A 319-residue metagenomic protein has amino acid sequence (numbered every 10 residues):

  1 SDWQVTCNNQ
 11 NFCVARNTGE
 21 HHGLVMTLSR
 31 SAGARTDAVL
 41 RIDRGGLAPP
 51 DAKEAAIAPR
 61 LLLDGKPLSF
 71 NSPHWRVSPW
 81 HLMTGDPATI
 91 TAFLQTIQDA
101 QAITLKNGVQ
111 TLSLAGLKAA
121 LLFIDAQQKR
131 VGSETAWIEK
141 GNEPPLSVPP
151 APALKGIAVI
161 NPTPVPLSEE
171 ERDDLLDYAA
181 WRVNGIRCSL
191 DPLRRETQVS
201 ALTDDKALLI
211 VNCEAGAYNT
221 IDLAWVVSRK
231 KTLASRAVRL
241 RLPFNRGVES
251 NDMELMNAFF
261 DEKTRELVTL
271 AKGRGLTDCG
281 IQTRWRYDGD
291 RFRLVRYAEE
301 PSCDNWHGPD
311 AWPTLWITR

Functional and structural regions predicted by a protein language model:
S1-D191, T197, T203, T220-L223: A generic "folded-domain core" signal
V5, F70, L105-N107, A234-R236 (+2 more regions): Short hydrophobic/aromatic-rich beta-strand segments that constitute the beta-sheet cores of beta-sandwich/beta-barrel
P49-A52, C213-A217, G273-L276: Short consensus segments that form the blades of beta-propeller domains, in both extracellular/periplasmic
Y178-R187, V226-N245, R286-G289: Surface-exposed loop/turn elements that mediate protein-protein interactions on large endomembrane-trafficking
R195-A201, L255-F259: Beta-propeller blade termini
L202-N212, A224, D261-A271: Acidic/hydrophobic-patterned starts of short beta strands in beta-sheet-rich repeat architectures
A217-W225, T277-T283: Structural motif
A237-R319: Short aromatic loop motif centered on NTY/YTY
